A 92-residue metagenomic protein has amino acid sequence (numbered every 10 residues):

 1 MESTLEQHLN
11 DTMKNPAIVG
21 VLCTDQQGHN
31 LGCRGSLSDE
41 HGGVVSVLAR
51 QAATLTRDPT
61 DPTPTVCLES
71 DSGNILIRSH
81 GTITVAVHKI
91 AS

Functional and structural regions predicted by a protein language model:
M1-S92: Non-catalytic interaction/Regulatory regions outside core domains
